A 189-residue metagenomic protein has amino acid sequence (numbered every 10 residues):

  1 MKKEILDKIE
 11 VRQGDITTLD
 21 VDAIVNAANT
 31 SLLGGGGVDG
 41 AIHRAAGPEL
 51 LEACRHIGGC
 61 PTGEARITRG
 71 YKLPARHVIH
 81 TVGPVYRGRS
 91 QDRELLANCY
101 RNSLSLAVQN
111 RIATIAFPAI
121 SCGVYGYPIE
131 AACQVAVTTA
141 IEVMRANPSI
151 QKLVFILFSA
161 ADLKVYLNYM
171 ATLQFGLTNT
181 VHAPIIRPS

Functional and structural regions predicted by a protein language model:
M1-Q109: Glycine-/small-residue-enriched capping loops at alpha/beta junctions
Y86-S189: Phosphate/ribose-phosphate-bearing ligand recognition and processing surfaces, centered on ADP-ribose/NAD(+/P+) systems
